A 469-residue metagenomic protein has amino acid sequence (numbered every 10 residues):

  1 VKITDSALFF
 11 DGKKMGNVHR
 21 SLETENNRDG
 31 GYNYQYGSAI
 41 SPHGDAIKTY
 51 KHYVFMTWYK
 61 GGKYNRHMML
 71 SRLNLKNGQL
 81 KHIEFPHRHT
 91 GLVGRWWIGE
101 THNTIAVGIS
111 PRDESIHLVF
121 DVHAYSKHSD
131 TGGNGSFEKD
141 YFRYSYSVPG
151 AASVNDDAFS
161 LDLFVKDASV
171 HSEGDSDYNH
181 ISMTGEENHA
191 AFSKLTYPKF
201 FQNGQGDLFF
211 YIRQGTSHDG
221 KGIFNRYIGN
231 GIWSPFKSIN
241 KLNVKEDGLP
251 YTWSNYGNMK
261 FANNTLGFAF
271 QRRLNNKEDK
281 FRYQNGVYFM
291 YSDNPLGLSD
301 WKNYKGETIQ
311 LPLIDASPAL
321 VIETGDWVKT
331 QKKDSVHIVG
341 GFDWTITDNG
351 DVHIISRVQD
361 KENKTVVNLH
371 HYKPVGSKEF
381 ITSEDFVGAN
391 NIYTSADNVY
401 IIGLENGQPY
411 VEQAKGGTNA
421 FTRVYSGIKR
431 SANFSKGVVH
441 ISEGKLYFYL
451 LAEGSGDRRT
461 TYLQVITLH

Functional and structural regions predicted by a protein language model:
V1-H469: Extracellular, repeat-based ectodomains that mediate carbohydrate processing or recognition
